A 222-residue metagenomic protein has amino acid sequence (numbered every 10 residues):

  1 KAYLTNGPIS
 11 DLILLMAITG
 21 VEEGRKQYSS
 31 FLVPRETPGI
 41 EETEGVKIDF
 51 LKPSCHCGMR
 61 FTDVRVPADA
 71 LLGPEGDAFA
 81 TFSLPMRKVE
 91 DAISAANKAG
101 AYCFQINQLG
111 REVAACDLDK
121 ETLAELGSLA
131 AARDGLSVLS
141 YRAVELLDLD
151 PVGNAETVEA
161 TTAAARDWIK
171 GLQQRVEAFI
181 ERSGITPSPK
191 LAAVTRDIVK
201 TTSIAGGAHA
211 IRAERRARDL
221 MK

Functional and structural regions predicted by a protein language model:
K1, P8, T19, T37 (+4 more regions): A broadly conserved detector of short glycine/acidic/proline-rich loop/turn motifs that flank catalytic sites and bind
K1-E41: A short core secondary-structure module
S10, D77, N97, V199-K200 (+1 more regions): A generic structural signal for residues located within well-ordered alpha-helices of large catalytic or ligand-binding
E42-S137: Glycine-rich beta->alpha junctions and the first turn(s) of the following alpha-helix
G110-A114, D134-V194: C-terminal helix-coil-helix/basic helical segment that borders enzyme active sites and/or dimer interfaces and provides
E121-L129, E156-A164, A193, I198-T201: Alpha-helical scaffold segments that form or flank carboxylate-/histidine-based iron centers
V176-K222: Glycine-rich phosphate/cofactor-binding loops in nucleotide/flavin-utilizing enzymes
